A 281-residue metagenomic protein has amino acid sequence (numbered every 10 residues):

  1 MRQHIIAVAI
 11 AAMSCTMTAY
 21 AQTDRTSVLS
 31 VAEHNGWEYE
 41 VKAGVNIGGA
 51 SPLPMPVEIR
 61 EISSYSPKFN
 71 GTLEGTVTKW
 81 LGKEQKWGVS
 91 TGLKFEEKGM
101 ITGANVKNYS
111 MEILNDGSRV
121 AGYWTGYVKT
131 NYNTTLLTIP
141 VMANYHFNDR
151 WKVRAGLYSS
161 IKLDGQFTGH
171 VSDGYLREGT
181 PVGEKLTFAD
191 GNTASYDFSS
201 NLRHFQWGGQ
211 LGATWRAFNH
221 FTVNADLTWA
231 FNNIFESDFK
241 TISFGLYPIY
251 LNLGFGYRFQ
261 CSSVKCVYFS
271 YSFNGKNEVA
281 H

Functional and structural regions predicted by a protein language model:
M1-T26, W37, K42, A143-Y145 (+3 more regions): Bacterial Sec-dependent N-terminal signal peptides
T23-T76: Start-of-domain marker
S30, W151-R154, Y158-K162, T228 (+1 more regions): Membrane-proximal, glycine/serine-rich, low-complexity loop/turn segments characteristic of large bacterial
V41-V45, G71-K79, L93-F95, L137-Y145 (+4 more regions): Residues on the lipid-exposed face of transmembrane beta-strands in outer-membrane beta-barrel proteins
G49-K68, K98-T135, K162-H204, Q210 (+2 more regions): Extracellular/periplasm-exposed beta-strand and loop segments of Gram-negative cell-envelope proteins, dominated by
G75-I113: Mid-chain, structured segments of secreted extracytoplasmic proteins
Q85-W87, R150-V153, N219-A225, C261-K265: Repeated loop/turn-to-beta-strand initiation elements of outer-membrane beta-barrel proteins
W215-N219, Y247-H281: Outer-membrane beta-barrel "beta-signal"
